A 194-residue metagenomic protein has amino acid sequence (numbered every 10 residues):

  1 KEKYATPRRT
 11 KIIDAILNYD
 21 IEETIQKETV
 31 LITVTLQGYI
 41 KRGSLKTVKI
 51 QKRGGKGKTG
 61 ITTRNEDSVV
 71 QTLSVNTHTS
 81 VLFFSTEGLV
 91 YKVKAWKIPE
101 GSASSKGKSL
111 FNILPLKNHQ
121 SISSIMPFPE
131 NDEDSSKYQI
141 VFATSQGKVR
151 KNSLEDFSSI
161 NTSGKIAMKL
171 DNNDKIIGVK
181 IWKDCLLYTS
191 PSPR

Functional and structural regions predicted by a protein language model:
K1-M126, D132-S135: Hydrophobic core positions in small helical hairpin nucleic-acid-binding modules
L36-Q37, S85-E87, T144-S153, S190: Extracellular/lumenal glycan-associated surfaces
Y39-R42, V90-Y91, K148-N152, S158-T162: Short loop/beta submotifs within extracellular cysteine-rich repeat domains
S80-F83, V141-A143, I177: Polybasic, glycine- and aromatic-enriched phosphate-binding surface used to engage nucleic acids
F128-K148: Alpha-helical transmembrane segments and their helix-helix packing motifs
A167-N173, V179-I181: RNA/tRNA-interacting regions in translation and RNA-turnover enzymes
Y188-R194: Conserved small/polar residues in nucleotide/adenosyl-binding loops
